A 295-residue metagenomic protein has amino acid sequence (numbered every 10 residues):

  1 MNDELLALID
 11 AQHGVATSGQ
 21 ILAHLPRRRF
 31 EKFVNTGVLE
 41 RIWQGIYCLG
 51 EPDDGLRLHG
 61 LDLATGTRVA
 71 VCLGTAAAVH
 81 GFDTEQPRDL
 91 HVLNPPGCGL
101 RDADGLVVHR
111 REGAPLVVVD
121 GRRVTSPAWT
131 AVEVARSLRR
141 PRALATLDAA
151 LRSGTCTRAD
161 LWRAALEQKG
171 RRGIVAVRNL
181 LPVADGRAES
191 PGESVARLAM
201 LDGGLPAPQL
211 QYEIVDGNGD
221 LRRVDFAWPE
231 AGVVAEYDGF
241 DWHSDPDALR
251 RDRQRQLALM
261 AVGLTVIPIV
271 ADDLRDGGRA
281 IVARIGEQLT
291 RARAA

Functional and structural regions predicted by a protein language model:
M1-V175, Q209, T290-A295: Short gly/ser-rich loop at a beta-strand->alpha-helix junction or flexible surface loop bordering the NTP-binding
L25-R28, T67, L151-A295: Surface segments flanking catalytic/ligand-binding clefts of nucleic-acid enzymes
